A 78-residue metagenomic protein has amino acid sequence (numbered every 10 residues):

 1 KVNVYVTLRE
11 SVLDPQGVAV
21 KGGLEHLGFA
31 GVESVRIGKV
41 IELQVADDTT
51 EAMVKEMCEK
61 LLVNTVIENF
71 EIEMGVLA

Functional and structural regions predicted by a protein language model:
K1-E42, A46-A78: Long, contiguous binding/interaction regions
